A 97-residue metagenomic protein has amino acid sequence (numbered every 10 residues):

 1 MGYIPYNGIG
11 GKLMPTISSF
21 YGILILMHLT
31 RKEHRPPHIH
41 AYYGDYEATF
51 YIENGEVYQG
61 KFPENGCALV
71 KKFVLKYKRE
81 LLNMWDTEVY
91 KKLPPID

Functional and structural regions predicted by a protein language model:
M1-D97: Basic nucleic-acid-binding interfaces
